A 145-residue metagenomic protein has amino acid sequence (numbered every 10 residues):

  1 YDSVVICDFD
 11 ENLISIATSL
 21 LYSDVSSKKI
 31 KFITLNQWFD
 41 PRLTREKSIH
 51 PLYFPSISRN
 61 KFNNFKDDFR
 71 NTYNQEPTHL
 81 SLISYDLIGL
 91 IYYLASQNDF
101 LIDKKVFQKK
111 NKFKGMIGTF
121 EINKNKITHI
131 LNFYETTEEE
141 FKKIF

Functional and structural regions predicted by a protein language model:
Y1-F145: Extracytosolic ligand-binding ectodomains
